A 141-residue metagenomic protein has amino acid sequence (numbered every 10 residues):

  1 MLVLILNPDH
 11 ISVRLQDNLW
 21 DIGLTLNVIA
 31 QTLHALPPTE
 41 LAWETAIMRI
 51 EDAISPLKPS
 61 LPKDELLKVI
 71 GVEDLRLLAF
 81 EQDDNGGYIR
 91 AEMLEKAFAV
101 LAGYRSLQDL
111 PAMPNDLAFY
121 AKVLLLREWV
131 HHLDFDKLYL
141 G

Functional and structural regions predicted by a protein language model:
M1-L6: Two-metal-ion RNase H-like nuclease active-site motif
D9-I11, D74: Loop/turn residues immediately N-terminal
I11-D17: Short beta-strand scaffold segments in enzyme catalytic cores
D17, D21-G141: Helical "lid/coupling" subdomains associated with nucleotide-phosphate turnover
